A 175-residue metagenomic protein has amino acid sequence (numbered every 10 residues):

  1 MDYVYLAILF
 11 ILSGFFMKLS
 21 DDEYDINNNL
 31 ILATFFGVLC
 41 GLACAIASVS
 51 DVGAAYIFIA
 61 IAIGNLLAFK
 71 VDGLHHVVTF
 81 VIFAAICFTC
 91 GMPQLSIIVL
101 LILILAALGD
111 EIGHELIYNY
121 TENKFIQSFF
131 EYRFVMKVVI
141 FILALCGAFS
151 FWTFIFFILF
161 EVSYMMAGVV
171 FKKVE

Functional and structural regions predicted by a protein language model:
M1-A47, I57-F58, F157-I158, K172-E175: N-terminal topogenic module of multi-pass integral membrane proteins
M1-A7, C40-Y56, A85-L100, L145-I155: Helix-coil boundary and interhelical linker segments in multi-pass alpha-helical membrane proteins
V4, A106-E175: C-terminal membrane-adjacent module
F10-K18, V38, L42-I46, N65 (+5 more regions): Transmembrane alpha-helical segments of multi-pass membrane transport proteins and ion-pumping complexes
F16-D21, K70, F88-G91, A148: Structural signal for the C-terminal ends of transmembrane alpha-helices and the immediately following loop
L19-I31, I46-V52, N65-L74, E122-Y132: Short, amphipathic, aromatic/basic-enriched membrane-interface segments that mark the entry/exit of transmembrane
F35-G41, H76-I86, E131-L145: Core segments of transmembrane alpha-helices that mediate helix-helix packing or line hydrophobic substrate/ligand
Y56-S128: Membrane-proximal helix-loop-helix units in multi-pass membrane proteins
